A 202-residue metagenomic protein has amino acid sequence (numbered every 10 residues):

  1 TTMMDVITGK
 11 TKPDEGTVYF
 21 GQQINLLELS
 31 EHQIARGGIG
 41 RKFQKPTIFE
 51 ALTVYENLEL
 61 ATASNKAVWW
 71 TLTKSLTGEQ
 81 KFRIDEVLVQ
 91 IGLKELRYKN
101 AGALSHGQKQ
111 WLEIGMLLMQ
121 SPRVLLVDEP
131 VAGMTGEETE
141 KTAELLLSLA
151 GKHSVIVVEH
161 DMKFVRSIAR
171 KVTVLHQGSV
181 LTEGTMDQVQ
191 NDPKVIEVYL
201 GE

Functional and structural regions predicted by a protein language model:
T8: Helix-to-loop junction immediately C-terminal to a conserved catalytic motif
T17-R36: ABC ATPase NBD Q-loop/coupling interface
L27-E28, V87-Q108: Conserved ABC nucleotide-binding domain
T71-L96, R123, E144: Conserved ABC ATPase "signature" region
L125-E129: Catalytic Walker B motif of ABC-type/P-loop ATPase nucleotide-binding domains
T139-G151: Helical segment within the ABC ATPase nucleotide-binding domain
V165-S167: A short, surface-exposed alpha-helical micro-motif characterized by mixed small hydrophobic and charged/polar residues
